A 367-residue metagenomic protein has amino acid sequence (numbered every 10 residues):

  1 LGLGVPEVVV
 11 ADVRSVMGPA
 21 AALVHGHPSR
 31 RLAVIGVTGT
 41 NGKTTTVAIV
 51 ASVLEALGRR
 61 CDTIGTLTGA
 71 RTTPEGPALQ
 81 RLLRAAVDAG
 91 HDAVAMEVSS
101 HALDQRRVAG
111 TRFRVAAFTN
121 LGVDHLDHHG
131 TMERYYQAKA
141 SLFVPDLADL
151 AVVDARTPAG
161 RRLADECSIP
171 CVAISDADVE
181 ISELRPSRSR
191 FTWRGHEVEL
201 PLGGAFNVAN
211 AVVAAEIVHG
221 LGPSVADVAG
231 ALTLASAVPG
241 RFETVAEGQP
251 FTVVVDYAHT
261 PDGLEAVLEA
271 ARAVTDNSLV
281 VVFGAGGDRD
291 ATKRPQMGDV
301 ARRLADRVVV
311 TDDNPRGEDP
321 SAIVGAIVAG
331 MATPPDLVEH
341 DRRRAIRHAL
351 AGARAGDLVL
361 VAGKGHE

Functional and structural regions predicted by a protein language model:
L1-P19, L23, R185, G203-A205 (+2 more regions): N-terminal leader/targeting and accessory segments in enzymes
G2-L3, V218, M297-A355: C-terminal helical cap/extension that packs against the catalytic core of soluble nucleotide-cofactor enzymes
P6, V115, L150, D306-R307: Well-ordered beta-strand positions
V10-A11, A155, C167-P186, E199-A205 (+3 more regions): Beta-strand->loop->alpha-helix junctions that form or flank phosphate-binding loops in nucleotide-handling enzymes
V16-A155, A159-C167, R194, T275: Phosphate-binding loop of NTP-binding sites
G42, S100-H101, Q105, G122-D124 (+5 more regions): Short glycine-rich anion-binding loops that position phosphate/pyrophosphate groups of nucleotides and phosphorylated
P77, E133-Q137, A291-A301, V324-A326: Charged helix-capping and loop-helix junction motifs
P186, R194-R307, A329, P335: Nucleotide phosphate-binding/pyrophosphate-handling subdomain across enzymes that bind or process nucleotide phosphates
